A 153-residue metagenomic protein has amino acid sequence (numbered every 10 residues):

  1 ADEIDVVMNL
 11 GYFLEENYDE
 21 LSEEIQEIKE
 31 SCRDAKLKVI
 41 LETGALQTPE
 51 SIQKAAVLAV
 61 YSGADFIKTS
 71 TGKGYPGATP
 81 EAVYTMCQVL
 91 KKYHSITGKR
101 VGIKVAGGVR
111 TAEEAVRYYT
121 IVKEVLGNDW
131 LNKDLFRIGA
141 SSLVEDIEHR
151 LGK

Functional and structural regions predicted by a protein language model:
A1-I103, A112-S141, H149-K153: Alpha/beta enzyme core
A106: Terminal helix/beta-alpha structural elements that buttress the NAD(P)+-binding lobe
V109: Short donor-sugar binding/catalytic loops of nucleotide-sugar-dependent glycosyltransferases, especially enzymes
D146: N-terminal beta-loop-helix "entrance" segment that forms/cooperates in small-molecule cofactor or anionic ligand
